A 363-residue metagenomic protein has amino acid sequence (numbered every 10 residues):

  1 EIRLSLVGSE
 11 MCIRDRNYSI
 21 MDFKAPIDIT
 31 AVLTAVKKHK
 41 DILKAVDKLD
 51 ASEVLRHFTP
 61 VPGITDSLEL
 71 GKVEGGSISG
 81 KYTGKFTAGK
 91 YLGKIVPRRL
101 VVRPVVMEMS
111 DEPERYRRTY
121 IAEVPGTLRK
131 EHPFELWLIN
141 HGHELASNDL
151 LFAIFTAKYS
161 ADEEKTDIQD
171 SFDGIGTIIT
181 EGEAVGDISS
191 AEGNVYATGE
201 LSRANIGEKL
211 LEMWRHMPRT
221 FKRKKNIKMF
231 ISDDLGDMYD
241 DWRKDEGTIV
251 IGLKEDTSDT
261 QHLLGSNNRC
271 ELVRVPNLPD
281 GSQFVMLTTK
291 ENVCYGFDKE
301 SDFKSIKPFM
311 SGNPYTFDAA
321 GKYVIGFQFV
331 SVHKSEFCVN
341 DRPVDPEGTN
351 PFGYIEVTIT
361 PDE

Functional and structural regions predicted by a protein language model:
E1-D15: Single conserved hydrophobic/aromatic residue that forms the stacking wall/gate of nucleotide- or nucleobase-binding
R3, R103-T119, E123, I231-L235 (+2 more regions): Helix N-cap / beta->alpha transition motif
N17-F58, D170-Y196, E200, A204 (+1 more regions): Sequence/fold signature of self-assembling virion shell proteins
F23, V32, G80-K85, N148 (+1 more regions): Signature of extracytoplasmic/envelope-associated structural regions
K37-Y120: Assembly/oligomerization interface modules of large self-assembling protein complexes
A122-E212: Alpha-helical scaffold segments that mediate packing/assembly in large oligomeric complexes
A204-W242, I251-G252: C-terminal interaction module
